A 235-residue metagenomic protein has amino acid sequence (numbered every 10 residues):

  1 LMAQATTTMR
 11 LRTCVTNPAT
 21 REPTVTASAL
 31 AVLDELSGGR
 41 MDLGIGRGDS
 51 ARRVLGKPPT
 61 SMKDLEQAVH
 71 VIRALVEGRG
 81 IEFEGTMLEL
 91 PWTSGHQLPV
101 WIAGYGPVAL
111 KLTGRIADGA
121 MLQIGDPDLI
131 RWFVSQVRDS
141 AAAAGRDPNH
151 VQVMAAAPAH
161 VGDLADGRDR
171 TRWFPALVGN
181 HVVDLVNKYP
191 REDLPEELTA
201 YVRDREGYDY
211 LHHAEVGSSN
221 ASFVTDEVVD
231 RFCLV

Functional and structural regions predicted by a protein language model:
L1-T13, L98: N-terminal beta1-alpha1-beta2 module of alpha/beta enzyme domains
A5-T8, S37-G39, L112-M121: Glycine-enriched alpha-helix->loop->beta-strand junction motifs that scaffold or abut catalytic
L11-C14, M41-I45, V100-A103, A120-L122 (+1 more regions): Hydrophobic faces of well-ordered beta-strands that scaffold small-molecule active sites in alpha/beta enzyme cores
T16-P18, G46-S50, Y105-P107, G125 (+1 more regions): Active-site beta-loop-alpha junctions enriched in small/polar residues
A19-V32: Glycine-rich anion/phosphate-binding loops
T26-A29, G104-L112, R170, V235: Short, acidic/polar
P58-L90, I130-V235: An alpha-helical appendage that flanks or caps ligand/catalytic pockets
L98-A141: Loop-centered beta-sheet repeat module
